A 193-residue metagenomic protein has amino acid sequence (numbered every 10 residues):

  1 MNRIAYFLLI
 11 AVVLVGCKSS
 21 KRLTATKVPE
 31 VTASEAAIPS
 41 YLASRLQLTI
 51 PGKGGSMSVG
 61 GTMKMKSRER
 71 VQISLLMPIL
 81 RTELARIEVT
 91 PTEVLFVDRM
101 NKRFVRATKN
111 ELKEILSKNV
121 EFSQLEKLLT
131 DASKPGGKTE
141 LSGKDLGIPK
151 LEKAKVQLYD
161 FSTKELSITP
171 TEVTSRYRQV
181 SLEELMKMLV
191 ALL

Functional and structural regions predicted by a protein language model:
N2-L8: Sec-dependent signal peptide recognition, specifically the positively charged N-region followed immediately by
V13-G16: C-terminal motif of bacterial Sec signal peptides marking the signal peptidase cleavage site
K18-K21: Bacterial signal peptide processing site
T24-T49: Post-signal peptide N-terminal segment of mature Sec-exported envelope proteins
Y41-L46, S56-M63, L75, T82 (+5 more regions): Extended beta-sheet lipid-handling architectures
Q72-N119: An acidic-aromatic
D98, G137-L193: Non-transmembrane domains of secretory- and envelope-associated proteins
R99-G147: Flexible, processing/modification-adjacent segments and terminal tails in exported/periplasmic/extracellular proteins
